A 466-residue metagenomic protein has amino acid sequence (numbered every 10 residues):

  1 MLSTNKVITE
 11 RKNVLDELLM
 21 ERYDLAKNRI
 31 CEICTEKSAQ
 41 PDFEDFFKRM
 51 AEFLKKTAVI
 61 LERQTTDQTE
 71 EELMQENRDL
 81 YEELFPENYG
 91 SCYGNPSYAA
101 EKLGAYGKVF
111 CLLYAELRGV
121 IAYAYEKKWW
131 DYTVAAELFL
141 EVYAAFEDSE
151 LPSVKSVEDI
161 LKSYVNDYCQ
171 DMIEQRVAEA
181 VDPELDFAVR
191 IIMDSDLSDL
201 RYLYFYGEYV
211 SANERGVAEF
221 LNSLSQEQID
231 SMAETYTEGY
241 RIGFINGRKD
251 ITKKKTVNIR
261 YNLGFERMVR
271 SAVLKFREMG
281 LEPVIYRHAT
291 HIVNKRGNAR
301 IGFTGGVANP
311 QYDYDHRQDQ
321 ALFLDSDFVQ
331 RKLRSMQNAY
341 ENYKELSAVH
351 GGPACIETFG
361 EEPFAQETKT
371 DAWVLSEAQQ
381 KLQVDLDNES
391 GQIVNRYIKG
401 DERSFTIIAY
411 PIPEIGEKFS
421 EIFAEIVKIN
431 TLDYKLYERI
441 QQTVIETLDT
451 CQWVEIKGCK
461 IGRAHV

Functional and structural regions predicted by a protein language model:
L2-H465: Active-site bordering "gate/hinge" segments that shape substrate access to catalytic or cofactor-binding pockets
